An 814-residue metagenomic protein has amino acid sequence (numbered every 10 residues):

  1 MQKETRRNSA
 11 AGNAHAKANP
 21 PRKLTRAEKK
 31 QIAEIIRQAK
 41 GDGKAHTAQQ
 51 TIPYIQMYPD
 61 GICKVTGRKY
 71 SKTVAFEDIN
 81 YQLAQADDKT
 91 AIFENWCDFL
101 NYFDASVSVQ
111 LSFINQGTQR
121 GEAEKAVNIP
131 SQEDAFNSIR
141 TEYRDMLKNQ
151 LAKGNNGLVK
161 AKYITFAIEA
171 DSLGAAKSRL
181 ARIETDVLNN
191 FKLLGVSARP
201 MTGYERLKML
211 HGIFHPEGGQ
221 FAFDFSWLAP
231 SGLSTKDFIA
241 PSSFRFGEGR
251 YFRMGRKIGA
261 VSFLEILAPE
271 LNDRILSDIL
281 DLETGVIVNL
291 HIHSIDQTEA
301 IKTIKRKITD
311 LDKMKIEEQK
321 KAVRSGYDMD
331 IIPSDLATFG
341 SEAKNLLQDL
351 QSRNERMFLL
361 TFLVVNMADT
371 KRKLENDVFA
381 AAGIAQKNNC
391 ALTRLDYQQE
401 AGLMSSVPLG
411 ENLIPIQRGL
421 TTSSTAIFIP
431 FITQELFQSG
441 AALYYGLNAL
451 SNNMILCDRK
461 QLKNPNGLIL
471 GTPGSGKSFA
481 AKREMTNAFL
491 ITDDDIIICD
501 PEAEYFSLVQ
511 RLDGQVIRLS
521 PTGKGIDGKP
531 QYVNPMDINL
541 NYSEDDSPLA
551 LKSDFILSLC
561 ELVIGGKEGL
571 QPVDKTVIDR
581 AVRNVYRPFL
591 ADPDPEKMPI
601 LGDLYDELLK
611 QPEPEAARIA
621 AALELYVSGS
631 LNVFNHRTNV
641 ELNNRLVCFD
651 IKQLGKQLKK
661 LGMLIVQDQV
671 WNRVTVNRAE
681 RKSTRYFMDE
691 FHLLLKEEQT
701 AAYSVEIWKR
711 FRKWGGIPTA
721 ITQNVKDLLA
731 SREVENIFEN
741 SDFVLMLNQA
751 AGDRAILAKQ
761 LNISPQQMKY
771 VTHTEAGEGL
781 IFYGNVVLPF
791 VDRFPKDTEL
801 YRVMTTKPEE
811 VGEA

Functional and structural regions predicted by a protein language model:
M1-F431: Extended, folded cores of ATP/NTP-driven motor/assembly subunits in large transport and secretion machines
I79, A86-A105, S112, Q116 (+11 more regions): P-loop NTPase motor domains
Q461, P473: The conserved Walker
I469: Hydrophobic anchor at the beta1->P-loop junction of P-loop NTPases
K477: Conserved lysine of the Walker
A480: Hydrophobic positions on the alpha1 helix immediately C-terminal to the Walker A/P-loop
N487-I497, L512: Post-Walker A helix-loop "phosphate-sensing" segment adjacent to the P-loop in P-loop NTPases
R518-G523, F743-G752: Conserved AAA+ ATPase "SRH/arginine-finger" region at the nucleotide-binding site
